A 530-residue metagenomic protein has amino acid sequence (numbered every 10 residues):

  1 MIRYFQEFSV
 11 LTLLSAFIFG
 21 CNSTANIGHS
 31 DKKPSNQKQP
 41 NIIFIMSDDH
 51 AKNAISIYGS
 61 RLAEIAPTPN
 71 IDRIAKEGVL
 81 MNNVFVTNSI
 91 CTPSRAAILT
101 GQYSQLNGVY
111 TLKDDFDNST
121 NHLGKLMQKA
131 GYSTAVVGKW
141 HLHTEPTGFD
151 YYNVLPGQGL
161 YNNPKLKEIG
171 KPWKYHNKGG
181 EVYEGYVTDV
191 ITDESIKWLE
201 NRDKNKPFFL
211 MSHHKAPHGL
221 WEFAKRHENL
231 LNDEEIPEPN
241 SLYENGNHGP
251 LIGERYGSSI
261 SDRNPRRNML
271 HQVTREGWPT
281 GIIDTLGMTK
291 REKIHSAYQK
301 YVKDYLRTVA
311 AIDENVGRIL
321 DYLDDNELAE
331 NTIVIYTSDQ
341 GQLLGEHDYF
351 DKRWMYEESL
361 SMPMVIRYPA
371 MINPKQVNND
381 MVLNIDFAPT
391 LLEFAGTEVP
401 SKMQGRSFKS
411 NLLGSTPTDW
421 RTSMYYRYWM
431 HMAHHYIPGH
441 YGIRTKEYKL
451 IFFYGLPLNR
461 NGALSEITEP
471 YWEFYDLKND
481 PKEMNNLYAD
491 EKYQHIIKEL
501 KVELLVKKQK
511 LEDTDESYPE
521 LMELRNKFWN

Functional and structural regions predicted by a protein language model:
M1-E7: Positively charged n-region of N-terminal signal peptides that target proteins for export
F8, T12, C21-Y471, P481-V502 (+3 more regions): Formylglycine-dependent sulfatase
F474-Y475: Short hydrophobic beta-strand that contains or immediately precedes a catalytic carboxylate
K478: Residues forming the ATP-binding cleft of Hanks-type serine/threonine protein kinase domains
P519: Extracellular ligand-binding/catalytic regions of CAZymes and related secreted enzymes and adhesion modules
